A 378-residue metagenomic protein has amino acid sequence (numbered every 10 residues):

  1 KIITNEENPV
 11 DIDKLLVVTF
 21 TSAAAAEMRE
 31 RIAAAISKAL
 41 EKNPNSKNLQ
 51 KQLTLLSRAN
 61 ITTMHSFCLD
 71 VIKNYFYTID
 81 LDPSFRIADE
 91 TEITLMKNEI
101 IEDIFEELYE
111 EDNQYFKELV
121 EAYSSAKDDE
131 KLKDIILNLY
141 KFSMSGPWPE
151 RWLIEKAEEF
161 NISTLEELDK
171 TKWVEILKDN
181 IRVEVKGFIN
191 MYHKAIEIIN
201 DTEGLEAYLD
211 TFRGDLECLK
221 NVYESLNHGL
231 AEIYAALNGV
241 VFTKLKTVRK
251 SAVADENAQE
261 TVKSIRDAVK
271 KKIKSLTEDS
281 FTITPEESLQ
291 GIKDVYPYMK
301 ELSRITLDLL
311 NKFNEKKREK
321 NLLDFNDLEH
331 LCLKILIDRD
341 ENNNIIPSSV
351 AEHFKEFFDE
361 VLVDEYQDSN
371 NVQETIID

Functional and structural regions predicted by a protein language model:
K1-D80, K316, K320-N326, L331-K334 (+4 more regions): P-loop NTPase Walker
K14, K133-L323, D338: Conserved ATP-driven helicase/translocase motor core recognized via long, highly charged RecA-like/P-loop NTPase domain
A26, E30, A34, L95-E102 (+3 more regions): Solvent-exposed alpha-helical segments within well-ordered globular domains of core cellular machineries
L53-N60, T78-W148, A268, L276-D279: ATP-hydrolysis module of ASCE/P-loop NTPase motor domains, specifically the Walker B Asp-Glu catalytic pair
S66, E118-L119, K131-I135, R304 (+3 more regions): Amphipathic alpha-helical interaction segments
N371-D378: Short, conserved "post-DEAD/DEAH" coupling segment immediately C-terminal to helicase motif II within the SF2/RecA-like
